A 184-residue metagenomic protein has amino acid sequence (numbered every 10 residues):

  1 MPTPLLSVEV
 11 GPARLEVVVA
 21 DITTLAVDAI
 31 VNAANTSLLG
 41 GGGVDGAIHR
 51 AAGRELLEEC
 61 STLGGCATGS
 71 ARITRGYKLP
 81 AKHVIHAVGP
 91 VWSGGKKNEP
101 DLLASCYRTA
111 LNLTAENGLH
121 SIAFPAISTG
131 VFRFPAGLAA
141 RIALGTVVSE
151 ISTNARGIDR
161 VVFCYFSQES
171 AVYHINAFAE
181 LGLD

Functional and structural regions predicted by a protein language model:
M1-E116: Glycine-/small-residue-enriched capping loops at alpha/beta junctions
V91-D184: Phosphate/ribose-phosphate-bearing ligand recognition and processing surfaces, centered on ADP-ribose/NAD(+/P+) systems
